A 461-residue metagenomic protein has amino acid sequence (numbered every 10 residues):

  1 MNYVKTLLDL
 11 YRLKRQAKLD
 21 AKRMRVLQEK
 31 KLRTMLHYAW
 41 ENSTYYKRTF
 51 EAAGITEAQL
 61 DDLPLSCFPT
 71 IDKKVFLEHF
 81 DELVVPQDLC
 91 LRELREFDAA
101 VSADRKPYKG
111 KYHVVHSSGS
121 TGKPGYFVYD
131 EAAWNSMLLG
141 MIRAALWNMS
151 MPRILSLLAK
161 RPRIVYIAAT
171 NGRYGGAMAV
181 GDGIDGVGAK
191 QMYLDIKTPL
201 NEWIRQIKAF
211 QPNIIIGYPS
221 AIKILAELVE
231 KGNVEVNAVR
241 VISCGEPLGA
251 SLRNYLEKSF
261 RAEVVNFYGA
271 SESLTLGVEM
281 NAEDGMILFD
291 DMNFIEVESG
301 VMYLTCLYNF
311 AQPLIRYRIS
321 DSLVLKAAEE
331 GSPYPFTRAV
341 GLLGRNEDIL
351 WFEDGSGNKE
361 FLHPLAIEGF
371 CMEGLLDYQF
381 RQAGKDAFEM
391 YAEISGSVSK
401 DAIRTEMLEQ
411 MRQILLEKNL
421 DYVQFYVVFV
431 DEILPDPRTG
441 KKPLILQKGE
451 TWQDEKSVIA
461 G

Functional and structural regions predicted by a protein language model:
M1-H116, K123-A144, M151-I154, A159 (+5 more regions): Nucleotide 5′-phosphate-binding alpha/beta core
A39, S117, I164, I215 (+7 more regions): Residue-level signal for inorganic ion chemistry
D130-N135, L139-M141, R163-A221: AMP-binding/adenylate-forming
G183, G232-V234, A282-M286: Short, hinge-like loop/turn segments at secondary-structure boundaries
V187, N237, S259-E263: Short, structured coil segments at secondary-structure junctions
D195-E202, P212-R253, N266-E272: Adenylate-forming
I215, I315-N419: AMP-binding/adenylate-forming catalytic core of the ANL superfamily
L248-E330: Conserved AMP-binding/adenylate-forming
